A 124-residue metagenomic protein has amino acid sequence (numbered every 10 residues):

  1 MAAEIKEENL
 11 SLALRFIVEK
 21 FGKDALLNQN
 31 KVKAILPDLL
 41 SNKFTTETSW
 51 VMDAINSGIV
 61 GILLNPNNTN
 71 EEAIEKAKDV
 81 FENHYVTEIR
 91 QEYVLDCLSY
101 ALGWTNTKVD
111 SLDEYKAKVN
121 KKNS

Functional and structural regions predicted by a protein language model:
A2-V119: Charged, amphipathic alpha-helical regulatory modules used for macromolecular assembly or allosteric control
